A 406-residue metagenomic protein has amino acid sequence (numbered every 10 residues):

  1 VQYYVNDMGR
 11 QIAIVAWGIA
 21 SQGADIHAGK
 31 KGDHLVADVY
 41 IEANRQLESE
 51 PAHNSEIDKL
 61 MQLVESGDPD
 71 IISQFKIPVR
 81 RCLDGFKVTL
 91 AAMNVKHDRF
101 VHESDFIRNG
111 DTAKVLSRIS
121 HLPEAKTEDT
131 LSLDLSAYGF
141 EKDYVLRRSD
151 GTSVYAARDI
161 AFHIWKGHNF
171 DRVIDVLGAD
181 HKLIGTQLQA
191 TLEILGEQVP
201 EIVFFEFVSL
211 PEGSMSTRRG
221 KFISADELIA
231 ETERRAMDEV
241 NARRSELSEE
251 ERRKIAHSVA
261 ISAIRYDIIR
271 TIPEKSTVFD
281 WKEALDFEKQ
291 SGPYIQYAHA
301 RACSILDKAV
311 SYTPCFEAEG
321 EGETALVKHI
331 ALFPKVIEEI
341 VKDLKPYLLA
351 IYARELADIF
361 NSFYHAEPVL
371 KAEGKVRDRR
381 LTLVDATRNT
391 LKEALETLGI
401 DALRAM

Functional and structural regions predicted by a protein language model:
V1-M406: Non-catalytic interaction-recognition regions
